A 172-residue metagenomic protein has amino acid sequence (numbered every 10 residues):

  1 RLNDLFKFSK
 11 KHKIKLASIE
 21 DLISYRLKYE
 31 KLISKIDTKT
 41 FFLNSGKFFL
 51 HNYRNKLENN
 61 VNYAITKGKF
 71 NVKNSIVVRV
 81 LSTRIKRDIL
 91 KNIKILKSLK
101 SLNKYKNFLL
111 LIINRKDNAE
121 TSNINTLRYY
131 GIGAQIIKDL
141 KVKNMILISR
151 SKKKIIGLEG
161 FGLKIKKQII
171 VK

Functional and structural regions predicted by a protein language model:
R1-K172: Catalytic domains of riboflavin
